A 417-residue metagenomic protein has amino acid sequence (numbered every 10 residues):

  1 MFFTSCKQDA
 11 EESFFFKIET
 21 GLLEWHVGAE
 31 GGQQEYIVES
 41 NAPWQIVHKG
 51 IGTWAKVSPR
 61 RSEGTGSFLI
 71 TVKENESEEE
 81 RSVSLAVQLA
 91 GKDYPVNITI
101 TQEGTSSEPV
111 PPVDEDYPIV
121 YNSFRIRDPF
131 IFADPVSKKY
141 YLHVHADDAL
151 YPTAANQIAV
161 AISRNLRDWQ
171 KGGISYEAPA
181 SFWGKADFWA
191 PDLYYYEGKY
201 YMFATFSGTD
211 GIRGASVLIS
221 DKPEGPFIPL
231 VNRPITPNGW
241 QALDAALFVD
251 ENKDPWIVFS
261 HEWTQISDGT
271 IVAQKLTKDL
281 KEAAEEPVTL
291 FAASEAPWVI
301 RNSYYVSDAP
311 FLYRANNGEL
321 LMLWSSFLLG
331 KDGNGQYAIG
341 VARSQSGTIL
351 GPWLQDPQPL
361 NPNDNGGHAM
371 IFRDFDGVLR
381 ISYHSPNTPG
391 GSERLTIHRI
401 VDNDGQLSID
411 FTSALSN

Functional and structural regions predicted by a protein language model:
F2-E24, K92-I119: Bacterial Sec-dependent N-terminal signal peptides
Q8-E12, E19-K49: Solvent-exposed, low-complexity, repeat-rich "mucin-like" stalks and linkers
E30, R60-G64, N361-N363: Short proline/glycine- and polar residue-rich coil/turn motifs
E39-L69: Surface-exposed binding patches on compact interaction domains or structured appendages
K73-E79: Short, surface-exposed loop/turn segments at beta-strand-coil junctions that are enriched for proline with nearby
E79-G91: A short beta-strand micro-motif common to beta-rich folds, especially ectodomain repeats
T105-N417: Carbohydrate-active catalytic/glycan-binding domains of CAZyme proteins, especially the secreted or lumenal ectodomains
